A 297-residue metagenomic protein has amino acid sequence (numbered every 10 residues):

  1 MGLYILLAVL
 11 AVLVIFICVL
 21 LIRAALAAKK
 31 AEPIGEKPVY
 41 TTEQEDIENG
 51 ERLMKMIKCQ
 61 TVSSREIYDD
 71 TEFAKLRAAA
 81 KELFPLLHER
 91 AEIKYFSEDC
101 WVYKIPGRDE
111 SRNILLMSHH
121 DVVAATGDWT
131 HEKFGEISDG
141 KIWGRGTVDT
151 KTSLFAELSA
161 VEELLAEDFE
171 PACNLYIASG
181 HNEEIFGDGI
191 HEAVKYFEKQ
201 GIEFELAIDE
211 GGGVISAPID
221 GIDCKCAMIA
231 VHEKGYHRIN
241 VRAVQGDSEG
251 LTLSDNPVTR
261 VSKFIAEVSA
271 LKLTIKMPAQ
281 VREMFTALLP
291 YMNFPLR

Functional and structural regions predicted by a protein language model:
M1-A11: Feature marks short, highly hydrophobic, charge-poor N-terminal signal-anchor/signal peptide-like helices that anchor
L13-T147, L164-P171: Acidic/His- and Gly-rich active-site-bordering loop/insert found across diverse amide/peptide-bond hydrolases
V19, M54, F155-E162, H191-V194 (+2 more regions): Predominant activation on well-ordered alpha-helical scaffold segments within soluble catalytic domains
L26-P33, K199, G213-D223, I229-H237 (+1 more regions): Acidic-enriched catalytic cores of C-N bond-cleaving enzymes acting on peptides and small amides
M117-H119, S179, I208-E210, R242-V244: Short beta-strand segments
V148, Q245-G250: A generic structural motif
V148-M228: Acidic/histidine-rich catalytic neighborhood of metal-dependent amide-processing enzymes
G235-Q245: Hydrophobic/proline-rich hinge and linker segments of small-molecule sensing/allosteric domains, predominantly
